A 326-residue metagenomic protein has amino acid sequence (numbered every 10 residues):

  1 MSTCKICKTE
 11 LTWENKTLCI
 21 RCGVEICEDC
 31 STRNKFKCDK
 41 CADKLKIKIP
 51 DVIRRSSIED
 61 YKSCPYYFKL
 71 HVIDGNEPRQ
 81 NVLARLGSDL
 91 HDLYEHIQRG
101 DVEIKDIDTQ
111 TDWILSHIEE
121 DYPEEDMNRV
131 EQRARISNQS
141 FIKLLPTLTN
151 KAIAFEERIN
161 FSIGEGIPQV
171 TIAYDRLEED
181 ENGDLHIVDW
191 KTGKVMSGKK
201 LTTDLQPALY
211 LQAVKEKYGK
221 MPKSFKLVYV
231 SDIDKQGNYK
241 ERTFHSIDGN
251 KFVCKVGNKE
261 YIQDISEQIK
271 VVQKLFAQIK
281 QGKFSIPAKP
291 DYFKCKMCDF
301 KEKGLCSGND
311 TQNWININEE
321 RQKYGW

Functional and structural regions predicted by a protein language model:
M1, N15, G23, N34 (+2 more regions): Short metal-coordination and nucleic-acid-contact micro-motifs, chiefly zinc-binding Cys/His arrays
S2-T3, C22-I26, L275-F284: Short Cys/His-rich Zn2+-coordinating modules
T3, T9, T192: Ser/Thr-centric signal marking residues that sit in or immediately flank functional binding/regulatory motifs
C4-C7, C19-C22, C38-C41, C295: Short cysteine-rich clusters marking metal-coordination/redox-active sites
L11-C22, C30: Canonical RING-type zinc finger of E3 ubiquitin-protein ligases
T12, C27, K35, K46 (+1 more regions): Short functional micro-motifs and their immediate structural scaffolds
V24-A42: Cys/His-coordinated zinc-finger cores
D43-W326: RecB-family 4Fe-4S metal-dependent nuclease core
